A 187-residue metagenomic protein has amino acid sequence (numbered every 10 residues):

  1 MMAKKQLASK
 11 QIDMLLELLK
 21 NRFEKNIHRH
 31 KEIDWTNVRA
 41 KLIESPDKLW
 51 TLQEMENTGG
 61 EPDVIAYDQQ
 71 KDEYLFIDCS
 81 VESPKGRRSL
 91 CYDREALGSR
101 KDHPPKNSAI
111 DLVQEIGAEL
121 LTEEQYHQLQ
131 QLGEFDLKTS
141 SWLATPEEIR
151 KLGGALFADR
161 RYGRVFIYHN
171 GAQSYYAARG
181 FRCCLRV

Functional and structural regions predicted by a protein language model:
M2-E119, E123-V187: A binding-site-centric feature that preferentially detects glycan-recognition modules on secreted/surface proteins
